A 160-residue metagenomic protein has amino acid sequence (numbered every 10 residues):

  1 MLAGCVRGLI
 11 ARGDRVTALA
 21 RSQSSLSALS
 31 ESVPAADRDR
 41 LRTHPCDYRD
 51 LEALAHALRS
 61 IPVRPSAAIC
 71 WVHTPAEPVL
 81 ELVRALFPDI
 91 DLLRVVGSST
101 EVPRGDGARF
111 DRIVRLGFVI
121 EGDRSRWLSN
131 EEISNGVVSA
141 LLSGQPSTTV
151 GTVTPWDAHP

Functional and structural regions predicted by a protein language model:
M1-T17: Canonical Rossmann dinucleotide-binding motif of NAD(H)/NADP(H)-dependent dehydrogenases/reductases, specifically
L2-C5, S25, Y48-L116: Rossmann-like short-chain dehydrogenase/reductase
R12-A28: Conserved glycine-rich Rossmann-like NAD(P)H-binding loop of the short-chain dehydrogenase/reductase
D14-V16, R40, D91: Residues at the starts of beta-strands that form the adenosine-phosphate
L19, H44, V95: The conserved SAM/SAH-binding core of class I Rossmann-like methyltransferase domains, concentrating on the hydrophobic
V33-A53: Rossmann-fold cofactor-recognition segment
R49-E52, T100-E101, F118-R126, P155-A158: A short acidic, often aromatic-flanked loop/helix-cap motif at beta-alpha or helix-coil junctions that lines enzyme
G122-H159: C-terminal helical subdomain
